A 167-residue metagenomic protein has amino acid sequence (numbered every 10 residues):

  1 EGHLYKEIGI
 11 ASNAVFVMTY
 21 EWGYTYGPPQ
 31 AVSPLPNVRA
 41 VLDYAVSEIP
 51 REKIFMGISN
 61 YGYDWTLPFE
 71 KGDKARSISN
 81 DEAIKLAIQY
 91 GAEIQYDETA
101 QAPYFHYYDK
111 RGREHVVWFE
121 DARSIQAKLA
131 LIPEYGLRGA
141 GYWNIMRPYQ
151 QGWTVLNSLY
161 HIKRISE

Functional and structural regions predicted by a protein language model:
E1, G23, I145-Q151: Acidic-and-aromatic substrate-binding clefts and catalytic sites of carbohydrate-active enzymes
E1-Q89: Substrate-binding surface in catalytic domains of secreted glycosidases
L4-E7, L131, T154-V155: A short acidic, amphipathic alpha-helical/loop segment
S47-R51, E134, H161, I165: Secondary-structure boundary motif
N60-L131, N157-E167: Glycan-binding loop/region signatures in secreted carbohydrate-active enzymes
A127-Y142, R147-P148: Conserved, well-ordered alpha-helix/loop/beta-strand core segments that scaffold catalytic motifs
